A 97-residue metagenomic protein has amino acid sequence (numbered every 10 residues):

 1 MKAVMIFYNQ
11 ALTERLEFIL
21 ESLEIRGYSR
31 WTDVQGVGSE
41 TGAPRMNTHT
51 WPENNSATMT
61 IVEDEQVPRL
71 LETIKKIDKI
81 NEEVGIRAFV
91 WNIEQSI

Functional and structural regions predicted by a protein language model:
M1-I97: Positively charged, small/polar-rich N-terminal and surface patches that mediate targeting and assembly and bind
